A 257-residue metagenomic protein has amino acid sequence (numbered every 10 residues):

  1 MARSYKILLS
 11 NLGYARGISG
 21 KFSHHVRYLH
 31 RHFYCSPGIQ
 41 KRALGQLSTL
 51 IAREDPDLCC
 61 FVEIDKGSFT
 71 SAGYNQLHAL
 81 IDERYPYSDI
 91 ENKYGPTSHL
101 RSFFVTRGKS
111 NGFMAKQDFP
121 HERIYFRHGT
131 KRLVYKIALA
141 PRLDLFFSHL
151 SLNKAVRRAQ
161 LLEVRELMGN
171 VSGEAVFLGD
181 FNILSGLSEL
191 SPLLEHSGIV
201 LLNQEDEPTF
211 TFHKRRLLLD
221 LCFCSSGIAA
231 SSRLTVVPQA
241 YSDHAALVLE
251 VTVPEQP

Functional and structural regions predicted by a protein language model:
M1-E83, K93, P254-P257: N-terminal, active-site-proximal structural segment of metallo-dependent hydrolase catalytic domains
M1-L8, R16-S19, A115-P120, K131-F147 (+1 more regions): Beta-strand-turn-beta hairpins that frame and shape the catalytic cleft of phosphate-ester-processing enzymes
N11-L12, I64, L150, D180-F181 (+1 more regions): Active-site metal-binding loops of divalent metal-dependent hydrolases
G13, I39, E63-R142, V236-P238: Structured beta-strand-rich core segments of catalytic domains in phosphoester-bond hydrolases
A15-R16, K66-F69, P96-S98, N153-V156 (+3 more regions): Active-site environment of divalent metal-dependent phosphoester hydrolases
G17-S23, A72-Y74, L100-F103, R158-Q160 (+1 more regions): Short aromatic-enriched loop/helix-cap "lid" or pocket-rim segments at secondary-structure transitions that line
Y34-Q40, Y125, S151-A155: Short, flexible loop segments at the rims of nucleotide/cofactor-binding pockets, characterized by
F119-F126, V134-A140, R158-L162, E166-V176 (+1 more regions): Metal-dependent phosphoester-hydrolase catalytic domains
